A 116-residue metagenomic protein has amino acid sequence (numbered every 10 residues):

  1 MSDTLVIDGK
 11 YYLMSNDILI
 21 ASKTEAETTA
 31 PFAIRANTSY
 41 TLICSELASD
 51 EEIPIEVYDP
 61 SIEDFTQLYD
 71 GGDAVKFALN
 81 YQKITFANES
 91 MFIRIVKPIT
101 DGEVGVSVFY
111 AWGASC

Functional and structural regions predicted by a protein language model:
M1-I18, Y110-C116: Short, intrinsically disordered N-terminal pre-domain segments
S15, I20, T24-I34, Y58: Short Trp-Ser/Thr-centered turn/loop motifs at beta-strand boundaries
N16-L19, Q67-F77: Solvent-exposed serine/threonine-rich low-complexity stretches and specific carbohydrate-binding patches
E27, D50-P54, A78-Y81: Short, surface-exposed coil-to-beta transition loops
A30-I34, G71-E103, S107-C116: Beta-sandwich interaction modules
A36-L47, I93-V96: Hydrophobic beta-strand segments within beta-rich accessory/binding domains
S45-I53, I99-V104: Extended, low-complexity, turn-rich repeat/linker tracts enriched in Gly/Pro/Ser/Thr and Asp/Glu that occur
S49-L68: Short, surface-exposed beta-strand/strand-loop-strand elements in extracellular ectodomains
